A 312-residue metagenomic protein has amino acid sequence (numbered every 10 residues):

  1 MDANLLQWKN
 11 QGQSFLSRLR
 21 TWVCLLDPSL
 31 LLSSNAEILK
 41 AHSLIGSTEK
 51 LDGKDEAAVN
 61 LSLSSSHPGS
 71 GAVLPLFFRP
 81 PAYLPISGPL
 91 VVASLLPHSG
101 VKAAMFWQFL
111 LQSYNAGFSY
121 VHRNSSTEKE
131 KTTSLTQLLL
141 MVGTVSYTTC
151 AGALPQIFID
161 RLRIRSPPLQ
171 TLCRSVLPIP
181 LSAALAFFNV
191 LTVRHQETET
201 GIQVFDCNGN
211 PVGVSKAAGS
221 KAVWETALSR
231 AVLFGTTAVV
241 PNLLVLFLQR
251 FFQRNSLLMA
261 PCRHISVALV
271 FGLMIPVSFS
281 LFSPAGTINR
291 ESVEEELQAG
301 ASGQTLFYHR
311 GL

Functional and structural regions predicted by a protein language model:
M1-L96, V101-A104, L269, L273 (+1 more regions): Intrinsically disordered, low-complexity N-proximal targeting/linker segments that flank membranes
F78-Y83, A103-Q108, T132-T148, L169-S182 (+3 more regions): Transmembrane alpha-helices of multi-pass eukaryotic membrane proteins
G88-L96, A153-I164, P241-N255: Juxtamembrane "helix exit" motif at the C-terminal ends of alpha-helical transmembrane segments in multi-pass membrane
S99-R163: Long, hydrophobic, well-ordered secondary-structure blocks that form the structural core and pocket-lining surfaces
S125-S134, I164-P168, V204-G219: Membrane-interface interhelical loops and short amphipathic "cap" helices that link adjacent transmembrane segments
L140-P211: Eukaryotic endomembrane system proteins
N189-T287: Long, repeat-rich segments with strong aromatic
